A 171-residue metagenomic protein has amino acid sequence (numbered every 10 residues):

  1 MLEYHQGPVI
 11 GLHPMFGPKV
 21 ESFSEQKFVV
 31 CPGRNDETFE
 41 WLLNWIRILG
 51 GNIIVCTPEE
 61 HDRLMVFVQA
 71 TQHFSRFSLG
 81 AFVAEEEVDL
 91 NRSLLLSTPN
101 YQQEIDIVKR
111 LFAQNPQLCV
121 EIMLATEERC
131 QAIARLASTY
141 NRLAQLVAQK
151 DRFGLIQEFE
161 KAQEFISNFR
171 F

Functional and structural regions predicted by a protein language model:
M1-N52: Rossmann-fold dinucleotide-binding core
V55-F171: An accessory alpha-helical subdomain
